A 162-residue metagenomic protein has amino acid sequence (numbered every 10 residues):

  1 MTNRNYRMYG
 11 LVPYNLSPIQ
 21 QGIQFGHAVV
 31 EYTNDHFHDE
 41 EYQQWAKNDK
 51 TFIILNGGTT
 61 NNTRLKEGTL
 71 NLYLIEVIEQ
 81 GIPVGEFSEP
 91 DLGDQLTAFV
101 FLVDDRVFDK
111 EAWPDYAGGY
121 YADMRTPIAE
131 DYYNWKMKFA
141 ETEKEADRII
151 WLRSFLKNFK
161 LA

Functional and structural regions predicted by a protein language model:
M1, Q44, P90-L92: Sterically constrained small-residue positions within well-ordered secondary structures of folded domains
T2-H38: Glycine- and Gly-Pro-enriched alpha-helical subdomains that act as flexible, kink-prone "lid/hinge" or packing modules
Y9-L11, N48-K66, L70-A162: Short basic, glycine-rich beta-strand/loop surfaces that mediate nucleic-acid
Q20-Q24, Q43-Q44, Q80, Q95: Residue-identity detector for glutamine
T33-E41, E79-E86: Short amphipathic beta-strand starts and helix->beta connectors
F37-T51: Active-site pocket-lining segment
